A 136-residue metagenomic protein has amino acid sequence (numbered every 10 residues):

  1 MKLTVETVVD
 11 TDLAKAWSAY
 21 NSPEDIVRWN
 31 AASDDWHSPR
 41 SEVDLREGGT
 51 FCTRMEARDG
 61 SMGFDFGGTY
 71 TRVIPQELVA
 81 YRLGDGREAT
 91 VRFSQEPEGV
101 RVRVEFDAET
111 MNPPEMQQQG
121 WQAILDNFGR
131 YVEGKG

Functional and structural regions predicted by a protein language model:
M1-D35: Hydrophobic ligand-binding cavity/cleft-lining segments
M1-K15, C52, T90, P97 (+1 more regions): Aromatic-glycine hotspot motif
K2-T4, M62-G67, G86-T90: Short, surface-exposed coil-to-beta transition loops
L13-A14, L45-R46, T71-Q76, R92-R101: A short, structured loop/turn motif at beta-sheet edges
A16, I26, F51-T53, Y70 (+3 more regions): Hydrophobic pocket/interface hotspot
N21, L125-G136: Short amphipathic alpha-helical signal-transduction/dimerization elements
S38-R82: Glycine-rich portal/gate segments that line the openings of hydrophobic small-molecule binding cavities
L78-I124, F128: Beta-strand/loop substructures that line and gate deep hydrophobic ligand-binding cavities in soluble
